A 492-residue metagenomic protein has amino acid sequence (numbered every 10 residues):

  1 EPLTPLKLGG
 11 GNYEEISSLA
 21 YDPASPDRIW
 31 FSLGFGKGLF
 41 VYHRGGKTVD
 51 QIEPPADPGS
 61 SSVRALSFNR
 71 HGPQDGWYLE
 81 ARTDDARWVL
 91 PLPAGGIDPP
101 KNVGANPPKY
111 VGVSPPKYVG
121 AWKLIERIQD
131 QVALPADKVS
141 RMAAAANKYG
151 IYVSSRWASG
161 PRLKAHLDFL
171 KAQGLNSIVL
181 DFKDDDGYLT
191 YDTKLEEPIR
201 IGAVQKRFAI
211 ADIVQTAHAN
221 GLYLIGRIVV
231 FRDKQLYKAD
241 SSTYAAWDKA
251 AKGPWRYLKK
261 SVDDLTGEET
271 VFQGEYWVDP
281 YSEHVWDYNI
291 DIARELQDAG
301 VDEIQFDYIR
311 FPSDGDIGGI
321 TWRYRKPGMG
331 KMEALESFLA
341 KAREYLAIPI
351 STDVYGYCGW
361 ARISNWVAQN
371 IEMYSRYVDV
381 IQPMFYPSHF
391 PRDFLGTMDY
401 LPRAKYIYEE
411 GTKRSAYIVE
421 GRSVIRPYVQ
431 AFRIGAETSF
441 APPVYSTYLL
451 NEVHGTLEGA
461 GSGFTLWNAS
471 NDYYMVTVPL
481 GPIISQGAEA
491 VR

Functional and structural regions predicted by a protein language model:
K7-A24, P54-P73: Short coil-to-beta transitions that initiate beta-strands within beta-rich domains
A24, G34-F35, R44, H71 (+2 more regions): Short loop/turn segments immediately following the C-termini of beta-strands
R28-F31, G76-A81: Conserved beta-propeller blade signature
H43-K47, P93-G95: Short loop/turn segments that connect beta-strands within beta-propeller blades
R141-A158, F231-D298, T447-N451: Active-site-adjacent "subsite" loops/lids of carbohydrate-active enzymes
Y152, Y223-D233, Q305-P312, K331-V367 (+1 more regions): Aromatic-lined carbohydrate-recognition surfaces of secreted/lumenal glycan-active proteins
L163-Y188, D298-E303, Y377-V380, E458-F464: Catalytic domains of carbohydrate-active enzymes, especially glycoside hydrolases
V378-R392, Y400-E409, R414-V491: Substrate-binding cleft of secreted/luminal carbohydrate-active enzymes
